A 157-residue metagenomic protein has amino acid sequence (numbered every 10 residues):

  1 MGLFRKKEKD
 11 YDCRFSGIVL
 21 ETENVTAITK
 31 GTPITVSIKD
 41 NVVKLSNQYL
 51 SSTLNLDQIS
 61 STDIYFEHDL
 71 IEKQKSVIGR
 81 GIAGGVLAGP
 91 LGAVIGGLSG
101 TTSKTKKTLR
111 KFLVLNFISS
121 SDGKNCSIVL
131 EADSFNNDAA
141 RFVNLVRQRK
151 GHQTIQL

Functional and structural regions predicted by a protein language model:
M1-V42, Q48-S51: Anionic N-terminal interaction surfaces
G2-E8, T62-L157: Acidic, Ser/Thr- and proline-rich intrinsically disordered linker/docking segments of eukaryotic scaffolds
T35, V42-K44, T53, F112-V114 (+1 more regions): Ordered hydrophobic segments in well-structured contexts
S37, S60-D63: A generic structural motif
S37-I38, N55, F135: General structural signal for secondary-structure boundaries
L50-S60: Short coil-to-beta-strand transition motifs
